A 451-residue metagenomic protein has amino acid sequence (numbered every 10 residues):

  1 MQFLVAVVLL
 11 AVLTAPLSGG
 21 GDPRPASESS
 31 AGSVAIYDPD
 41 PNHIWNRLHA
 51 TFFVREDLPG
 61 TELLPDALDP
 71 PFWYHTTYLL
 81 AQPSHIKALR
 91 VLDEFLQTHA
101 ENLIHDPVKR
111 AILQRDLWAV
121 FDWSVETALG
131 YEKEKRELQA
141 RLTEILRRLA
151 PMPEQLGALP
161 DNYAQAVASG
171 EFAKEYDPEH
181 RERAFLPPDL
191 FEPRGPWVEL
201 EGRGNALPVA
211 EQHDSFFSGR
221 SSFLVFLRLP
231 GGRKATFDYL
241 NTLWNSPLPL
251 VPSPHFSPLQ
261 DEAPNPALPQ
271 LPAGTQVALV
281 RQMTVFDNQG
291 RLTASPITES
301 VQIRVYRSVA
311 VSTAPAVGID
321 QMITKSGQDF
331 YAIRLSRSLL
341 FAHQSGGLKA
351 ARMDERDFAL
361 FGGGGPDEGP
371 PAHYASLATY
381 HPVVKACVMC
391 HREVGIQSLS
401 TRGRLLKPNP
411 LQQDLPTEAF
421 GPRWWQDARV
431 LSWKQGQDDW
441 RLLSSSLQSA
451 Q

Functional and structural regions predicted by a protein language model:
V5-A15: Bacterial N-terminal signal peptides
V12, R281, V285, V394-S398: A generic secondary-structure signal for well-formed alpha-helical elements
P16-G21: Signal peptide processing junction and immediate N-terminal pro/mature segment of secreted/exported proteins
D22-E62, T293-Q451: Sequence context surrounding c-type heme c attachment/ligation sites in exported
T51-H180: N-terminal accessory alpha/beta regions
H99, F121-V125, R281, T379-H381 (+1 more regions): Sec/Tat-exported extracytoplasmic proteins
L142, L146-P264: A domain-level signal for the mature, folded cores of soluble proteins
N245-S253, S257-V311: Glycine-rich, aromatic-lined ligand/substrate-binding cores of catalytic and carbohydrate-binding domains
